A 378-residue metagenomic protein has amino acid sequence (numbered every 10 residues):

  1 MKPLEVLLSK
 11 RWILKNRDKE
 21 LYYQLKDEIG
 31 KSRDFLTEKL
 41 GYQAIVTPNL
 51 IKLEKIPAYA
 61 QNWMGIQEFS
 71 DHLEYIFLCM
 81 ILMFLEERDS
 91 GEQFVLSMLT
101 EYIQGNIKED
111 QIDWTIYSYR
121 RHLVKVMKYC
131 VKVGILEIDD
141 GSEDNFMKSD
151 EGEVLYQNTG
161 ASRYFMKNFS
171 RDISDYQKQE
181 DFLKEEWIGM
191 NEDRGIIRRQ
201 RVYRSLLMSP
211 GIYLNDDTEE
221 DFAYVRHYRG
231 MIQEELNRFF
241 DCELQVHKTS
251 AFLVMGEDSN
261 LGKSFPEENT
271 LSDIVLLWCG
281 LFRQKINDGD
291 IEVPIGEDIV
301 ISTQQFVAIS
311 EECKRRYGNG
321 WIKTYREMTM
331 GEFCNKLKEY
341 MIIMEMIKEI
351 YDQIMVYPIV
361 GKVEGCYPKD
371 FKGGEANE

Functional and structural regions predicted by a protein language model:
M1-Q67, S142-P266: Eukaryotic partner-binding/assembly regions in large regulatory complexes
L4-L21, S90-W114, Y203-E220, E292-Y325: Short acidic, hydrophobic short linear motifs in intrinsically disordered regions
E28-S32, D113-K132, Y325-Y340: Short amphipathic alpha-helical interaction segments
G41-Y42, V124-D144, N237-Q245, K338-D352: A short, conserved structural fragment
H72-V95, S272-V300: Positively charged, polyanion-binding regions of nucleic-acid-associated proteins
M83-Y156: Internal, well-ordered domain-core segments that constitute the primary functional module of diverse proteins
S142-E180, L337-E378: C-terminal engagement modules used by replication, chromatin/transcription, nuclear envelope/ESCRT, and ubiquitin
G289-K362: C-terminal structured domain segments
